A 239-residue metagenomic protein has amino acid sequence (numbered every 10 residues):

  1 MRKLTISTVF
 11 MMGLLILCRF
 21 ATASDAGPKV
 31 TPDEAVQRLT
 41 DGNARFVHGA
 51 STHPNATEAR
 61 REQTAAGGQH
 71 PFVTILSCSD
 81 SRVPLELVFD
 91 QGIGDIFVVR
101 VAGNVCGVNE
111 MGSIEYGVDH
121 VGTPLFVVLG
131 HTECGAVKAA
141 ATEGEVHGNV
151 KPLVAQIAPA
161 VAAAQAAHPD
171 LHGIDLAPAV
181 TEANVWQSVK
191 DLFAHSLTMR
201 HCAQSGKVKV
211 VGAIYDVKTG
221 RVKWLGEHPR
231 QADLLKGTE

Functional and structural regions predicted by a protein language model:
M1-L4: Positively charged n-region of N-terminal signal peptides that target proteins for export
S7-R19: Bacterial N-terminal signal peptides
T22-G68, I93-G94, G103-G112, Y116-V121 (+1 more regions): Divalent-metal-activated hydrolytic enzyme cores
A59-V73, C78-V83: Glycine-rich, flexible N-terminal cofactor/catalytic loop recognition
S77-R82, A102-V105, H131-T132: Short glycine-enriched loops at secondary-structure junctions
R82-V99: Catalytic core of membrane glycerolipid acyltransferases/transacylases, capturing the structured, soluble-facing
V128: Conserved functional hotspot residues or short segments at active or partner-binding sites across diverse domains
